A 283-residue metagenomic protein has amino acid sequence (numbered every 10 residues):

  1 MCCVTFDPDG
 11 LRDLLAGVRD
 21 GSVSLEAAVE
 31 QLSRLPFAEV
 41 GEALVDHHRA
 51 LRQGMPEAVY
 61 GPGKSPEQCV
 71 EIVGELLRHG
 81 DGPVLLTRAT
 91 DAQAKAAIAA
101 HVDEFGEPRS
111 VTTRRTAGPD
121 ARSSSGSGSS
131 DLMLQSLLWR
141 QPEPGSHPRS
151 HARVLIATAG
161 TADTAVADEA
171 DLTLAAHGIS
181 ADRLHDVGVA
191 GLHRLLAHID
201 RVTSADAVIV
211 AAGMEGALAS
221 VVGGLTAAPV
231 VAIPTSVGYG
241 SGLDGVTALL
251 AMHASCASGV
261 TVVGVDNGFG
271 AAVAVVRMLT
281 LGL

Functional and structural regions predicted by a protein language model:
C2-T90, K95-E104: Long amphipathic alpha-helical segments
P56-V59, R153-G160, V208-V210, V262-G264: Short glycine-rich or small-residue beta-strand-to-loop segments that form or flank ligand, phosphate, metal/Fe-S
E67-C69, D163-D168, L192-H193, A212-V222 (+2 more regions): Short glycine/serine/threonine-rich phosphate/pyrophosphate-binding segments that cradle anionic phosphate groups
A121-R122: Short, low-complexity intrinsically disordered segments enriched in A/P/G/S/L with frequent Arg, especially at protein
R149-R194: Glycine-rich phosphate/diphosphate-binding loop of Rossmann-like nucleotide-binding domains
T158, T203, V237, S241-L283: C-terminal binding/interaction regions
A197-T235: Glycine-rich phosphate-binding loop
